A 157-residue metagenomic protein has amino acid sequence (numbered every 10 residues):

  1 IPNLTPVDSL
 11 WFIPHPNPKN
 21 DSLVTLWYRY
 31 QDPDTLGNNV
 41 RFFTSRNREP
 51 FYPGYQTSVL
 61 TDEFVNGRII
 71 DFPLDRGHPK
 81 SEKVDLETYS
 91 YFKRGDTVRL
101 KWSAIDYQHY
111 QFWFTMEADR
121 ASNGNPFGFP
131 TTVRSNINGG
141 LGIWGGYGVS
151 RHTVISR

Functional and structural regions predicted by a protein language model:
I1-R157: A sequence/structural signal for flexible, mid-protein segments enriched in small/helix-disrupting residues
